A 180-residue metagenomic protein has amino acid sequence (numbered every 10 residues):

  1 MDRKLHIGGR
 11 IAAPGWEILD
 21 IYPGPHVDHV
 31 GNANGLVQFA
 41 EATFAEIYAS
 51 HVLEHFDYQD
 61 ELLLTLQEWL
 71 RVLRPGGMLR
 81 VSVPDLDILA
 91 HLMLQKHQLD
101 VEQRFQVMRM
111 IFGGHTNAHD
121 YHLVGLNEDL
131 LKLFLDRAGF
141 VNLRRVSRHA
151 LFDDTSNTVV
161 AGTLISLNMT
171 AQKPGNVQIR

Functional and structural regions predicted by a protein language model:
D2-I11: Conserved class I S-adenosyl-L-methionine
I7, L19, V146: The conserved SAM/SAH-binding core of class I Rossmann-like methyltransferase domains, concentrating on the hydrophobic
G15-G35: Active-site regions of enzymes building and remodeling cell-envelope glycoconjugates
G31-Y48: A short acidic, Gly/Pro-enriched loop at the edge of an enzyme's catalytic core that lines a small-molecule cofactor
G35, E54-H55, I88, A150: Active-site micro-motifs of SAM-dependent methyltransferase domains
A45-D60: A short SAM/SAH-binding and catalytic strip from SAM-dependent methyltransferases
F56-D57, L73-P75: Helix-to-beta-strand junctions that scaffold the AdoMet/dcAdoMet cofactor pocket in Class I SAM-dependent enzymes
D60-E68, M78-I179: S-adenosyl-L-methionine-dependent methyltransferase catalytic module, highlighting the catalytic core
